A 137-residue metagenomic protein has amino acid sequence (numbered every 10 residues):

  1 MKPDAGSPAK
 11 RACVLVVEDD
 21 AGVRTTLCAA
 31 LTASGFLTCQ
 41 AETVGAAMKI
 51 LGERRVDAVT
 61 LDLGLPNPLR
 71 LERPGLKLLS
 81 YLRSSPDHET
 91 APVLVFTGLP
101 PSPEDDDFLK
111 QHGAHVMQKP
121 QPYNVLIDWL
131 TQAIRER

Functional and structural regions predicted by a protein language model:
M1-L15, A21, G45, Q121-R137: Non-catalytic signal-transmission and effector/linker regions of two-component phosphorelay proteins
A21-C39, G45: Two-component/phosphorelay signaling modules centered on CheY-like receiver
A33, K49, S80, Q111 (+1 more regions): CheY-like receiver
Q40-A58, P66, I127: Acidic, metal-coordinating helix/loop segments flanking the phosphotransfer/catalytic sites of two-component signaling
R70, P100-P101: Conserved phosphotransfer active-site motifs of two-component signaling proteins, especially the receiver
L71-E89: Short amphipathic alpha-helix used as the core "switch/output" element in two-component signaling
F96-T97: Hydrophobic/aromatic residues positioned on beta-strands within the core alpha/beta folds
D107-M117: As written
